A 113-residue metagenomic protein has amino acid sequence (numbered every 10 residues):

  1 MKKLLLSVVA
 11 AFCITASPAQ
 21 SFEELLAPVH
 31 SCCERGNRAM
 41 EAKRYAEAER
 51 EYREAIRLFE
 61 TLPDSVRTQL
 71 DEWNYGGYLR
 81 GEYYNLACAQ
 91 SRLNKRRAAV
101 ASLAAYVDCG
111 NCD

Functional and structural regions predicted by a protein language model:
S21-E23, F59-G76: Flexible helix-coil transition and linker loops at the boundaries of alpha-helical arrays
